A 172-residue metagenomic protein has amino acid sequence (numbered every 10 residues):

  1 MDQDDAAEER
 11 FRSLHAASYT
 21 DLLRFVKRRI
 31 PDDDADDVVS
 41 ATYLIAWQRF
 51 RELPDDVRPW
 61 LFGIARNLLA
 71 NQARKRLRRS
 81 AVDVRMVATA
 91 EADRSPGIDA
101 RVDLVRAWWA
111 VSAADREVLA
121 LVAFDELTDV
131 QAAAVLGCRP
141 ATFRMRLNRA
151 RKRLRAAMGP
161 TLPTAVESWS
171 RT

Functional and structural regions predicted by a protein language model:
D2, A6-E9, R76-R79, V84-W109: Acidic, proline/glycine-rich intrinsically disordered inter-domain spacer in sigma factors
D2, R10, K152-T172: C-terminal edge and immediately downstream basic/flexible tail or linker adjoining helix-turn-helix-like DNA-binding
D2-S13, L23-A41, R49-D55: Short, charged helix-capping/linker segments at alpha-helix termini
Q3, W109, A113, D125-T142 (+1 more regions): Helix-turn-helix DNA-binding module
R49-G63, P140: Short, aromatic/basic-enriched loop-to-helix "N-cap" motif that marks the start of an alpha-helix at regulatory
E52, F62-V84, P96-A100, R149: Arg/Lys-rich amphipathic alpha helix in sigma70-family domain 2
R66, A70, L136-P160, T164: DNA-recognition helix of helix-turn-helix
V118-V122: A short pre-motif secondary-structure segment
